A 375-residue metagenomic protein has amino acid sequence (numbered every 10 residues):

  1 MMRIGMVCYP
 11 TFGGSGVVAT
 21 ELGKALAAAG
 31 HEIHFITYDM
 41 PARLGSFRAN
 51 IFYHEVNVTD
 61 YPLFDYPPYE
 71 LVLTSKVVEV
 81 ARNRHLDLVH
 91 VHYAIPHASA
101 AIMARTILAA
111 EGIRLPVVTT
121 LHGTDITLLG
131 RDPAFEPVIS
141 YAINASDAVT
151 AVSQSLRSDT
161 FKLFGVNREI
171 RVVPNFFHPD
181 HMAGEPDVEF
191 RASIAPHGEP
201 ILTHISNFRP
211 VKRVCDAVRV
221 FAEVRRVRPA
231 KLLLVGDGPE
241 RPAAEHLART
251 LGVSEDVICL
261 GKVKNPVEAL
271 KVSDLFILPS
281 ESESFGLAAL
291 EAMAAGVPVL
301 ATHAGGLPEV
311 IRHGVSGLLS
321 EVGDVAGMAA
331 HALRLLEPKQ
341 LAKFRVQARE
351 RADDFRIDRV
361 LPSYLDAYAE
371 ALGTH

Functional and structural regions predicted by a protein language model:
M6-F12, K24-Y69: N-terminal strand-loop element at the rim of the active site of nucleotide-sugar-dependent glycosyltransferases
T150, P196-K212, V218-F221: Conserved donor-binding/catalytic core segment of Leloir-type glycosyltransferases
S155, F176: Carbohydrate-associated surface elements
M182-P196: A short helix/loop element that forms part of the nucleotide-sugar donor recognition site in Leloir-type
K262, E281: Aromatic "clamp/platform" in nucleotide-sugar-dependent glycosyltransferases that forms part of the donor/acceptor
P298-A301, I311: Short hydrophobic beta-strand element within catalytic cores of glycosyltransferases and related nucleotide-activated
H313-G314, L318-D324, R334-K339: Conserved acidic donor-binding segment of nucleotide-sugar-dependent glycosyltransferases
Q340-D354, D366: A short, well-ordered alpha-helix in the C-terminal region of glycosyltransferases
